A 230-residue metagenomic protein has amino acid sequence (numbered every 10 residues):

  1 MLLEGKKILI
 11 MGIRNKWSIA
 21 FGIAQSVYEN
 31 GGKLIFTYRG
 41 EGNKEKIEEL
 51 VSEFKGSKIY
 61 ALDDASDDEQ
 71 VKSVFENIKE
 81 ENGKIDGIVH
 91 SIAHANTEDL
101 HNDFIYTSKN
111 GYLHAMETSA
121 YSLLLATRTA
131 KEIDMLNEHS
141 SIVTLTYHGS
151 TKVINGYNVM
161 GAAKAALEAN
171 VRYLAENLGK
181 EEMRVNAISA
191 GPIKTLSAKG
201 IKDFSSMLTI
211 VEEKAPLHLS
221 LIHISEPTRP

Functional and structural regions predicted by a protein language model:
L2-F36: Canonical Rossmann dinucleotide-binding motif of NAD(H)/NADP(H)-dependent dehydrogenases/reductases, specifically
K7-L9, I88-A93: Conserved hydrophobic beta-strands of the Rossmann-like cofactor-binding core in SDR/related NAD(P)H-dependent
G12-I19, A93-K180, P192-K194: Catalytic loop of short-chain dehydrogenase/reductase
G32-K46: Conserved glycine-rich Rossmann-like NAD(P)H-binding loop of the short-chain dehydrogenase/reductase
E48-E49, V159, K180, A190-P216: A glycine/serine/threonine-rich, flexible loop-to-helix segment that serves as the NAD(P) cofactor-binding "lid"
V51-E69: Rossmann-fold cofactor-recognition segment
V89, V143, V185-I188, A198: Hydrophobic structural elements of the Rossmann-like NAD(P)H-binding subdomain that define the short-chain
I222-T228: Conserved small/polar residues in nucleotide/adenosyl-binding loops
